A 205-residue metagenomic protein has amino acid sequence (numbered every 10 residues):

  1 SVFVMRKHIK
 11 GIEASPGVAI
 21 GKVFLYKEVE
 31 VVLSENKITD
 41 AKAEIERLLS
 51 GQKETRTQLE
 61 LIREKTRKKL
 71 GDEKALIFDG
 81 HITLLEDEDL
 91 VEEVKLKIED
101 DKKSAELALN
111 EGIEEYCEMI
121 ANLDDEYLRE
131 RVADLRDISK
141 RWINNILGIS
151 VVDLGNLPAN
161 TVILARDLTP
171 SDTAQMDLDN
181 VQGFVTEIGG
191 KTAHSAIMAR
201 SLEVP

Functional and structural regions predicted by a protein language model:
S1-P205: Non-catalytic, soluble scaffold/interaction modules
